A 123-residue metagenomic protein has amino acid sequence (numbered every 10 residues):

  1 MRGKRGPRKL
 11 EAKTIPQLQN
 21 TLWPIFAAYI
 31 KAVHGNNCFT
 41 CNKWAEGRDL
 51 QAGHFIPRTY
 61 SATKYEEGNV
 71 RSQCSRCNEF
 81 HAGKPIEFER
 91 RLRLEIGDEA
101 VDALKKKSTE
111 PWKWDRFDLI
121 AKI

Functional and structural regions predicted by a protein language model:
M1-I25, K43-A45, L104-I123: A boundary/linker detector
Q17-A27, A52-Y60: Short Cys/His-rich Zn2+-coordinating modules
T21, A28, A32, I86-A100: Short, solvent-exposed linear motifs at loop/edge-of-secondary-structure regions
W23, K31-N37, E66-V70: Short metal-coordination and nucleic-acid-contact micro-motifs, chiefly zinc-binding Cys/His arrays
F39-V70: Histidine-centered nuclease catalytic patch
N42-E46, V70-G97: Short Cys/His-centered divalent metal-binding micro-motifs
E67-F80, G97-I123: Short Fe-S-cluster ligation motifs
